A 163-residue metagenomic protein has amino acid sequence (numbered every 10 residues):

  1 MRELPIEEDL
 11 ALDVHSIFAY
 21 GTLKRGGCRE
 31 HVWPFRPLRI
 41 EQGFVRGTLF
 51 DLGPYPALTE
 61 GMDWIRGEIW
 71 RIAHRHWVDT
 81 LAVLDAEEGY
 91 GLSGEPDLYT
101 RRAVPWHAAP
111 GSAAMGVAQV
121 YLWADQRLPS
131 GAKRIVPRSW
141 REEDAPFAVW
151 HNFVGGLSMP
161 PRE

Functional and structural regions predicted by a protein language model:
R2-E163: Glycine-aromatic micro-motifs
